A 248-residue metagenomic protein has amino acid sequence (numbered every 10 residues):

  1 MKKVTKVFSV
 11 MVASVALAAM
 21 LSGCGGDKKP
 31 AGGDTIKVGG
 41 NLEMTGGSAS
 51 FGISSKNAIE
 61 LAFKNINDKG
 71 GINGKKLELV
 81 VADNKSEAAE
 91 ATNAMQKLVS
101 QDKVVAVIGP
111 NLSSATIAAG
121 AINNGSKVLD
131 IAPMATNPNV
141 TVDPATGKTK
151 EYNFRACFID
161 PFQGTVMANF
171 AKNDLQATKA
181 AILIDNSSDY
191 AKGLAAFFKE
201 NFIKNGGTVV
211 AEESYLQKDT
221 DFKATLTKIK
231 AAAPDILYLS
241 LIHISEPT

Functional and structural regions predicted by a protein language model:
M1-K37, D68: Short, low-complexity disordered leader/linker segments with a strong preference for bacterial N-terminal type II
G26-L42, D68-K76, A171-T178: Immediate post-signal peptide segment of exported/extracytoplasmic ligand-binding proteins
K28-A31, F51-S55, K69-D143, Y215-F222: Beta-alpha junction/loop-to-helix N-cap segments that form part of ligand/metal-binding clefts
I36, G74-E78, Q101-A106, G125-D130 (+4 more regions): Loop/turn elements at helix/coil->beta-strand transitions in domains of secreted/extracellular proteins
G39-A58, A82-A89, N111-L112, L183-K192: Extracytoplasmic "Venus flytrap"
M44, K148-S214, I236: An alpha-beta-alpha
S50-N73, A196-N201: Short, polar/charged alpha-helical segment
L239-T248: Residue-level detector of conserved catalytic or cofactor/ligand-binding positions in enzyme active sites
